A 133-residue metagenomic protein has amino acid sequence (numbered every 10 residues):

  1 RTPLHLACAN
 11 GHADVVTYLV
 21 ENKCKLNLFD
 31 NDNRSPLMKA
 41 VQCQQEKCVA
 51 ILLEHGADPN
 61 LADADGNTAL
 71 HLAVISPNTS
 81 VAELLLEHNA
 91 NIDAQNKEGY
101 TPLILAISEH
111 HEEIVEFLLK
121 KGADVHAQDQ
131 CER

Functional and structural regions predicted by a protein language model:
N31-D32, A64-D65, K97-E98, Q130-C131: Ankyrin repeat start-site detector
